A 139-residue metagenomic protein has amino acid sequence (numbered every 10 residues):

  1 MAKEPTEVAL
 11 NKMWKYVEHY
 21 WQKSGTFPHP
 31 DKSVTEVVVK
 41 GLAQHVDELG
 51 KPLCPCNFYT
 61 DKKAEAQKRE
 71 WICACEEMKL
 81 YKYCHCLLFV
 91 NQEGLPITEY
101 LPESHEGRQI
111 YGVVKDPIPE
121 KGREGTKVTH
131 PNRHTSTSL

Functional and structural regions predicted by a protein language model:
A2-L139: Long, distal/terminal scaffolding or interaction modules with repetitive or compositionally biased sequence
